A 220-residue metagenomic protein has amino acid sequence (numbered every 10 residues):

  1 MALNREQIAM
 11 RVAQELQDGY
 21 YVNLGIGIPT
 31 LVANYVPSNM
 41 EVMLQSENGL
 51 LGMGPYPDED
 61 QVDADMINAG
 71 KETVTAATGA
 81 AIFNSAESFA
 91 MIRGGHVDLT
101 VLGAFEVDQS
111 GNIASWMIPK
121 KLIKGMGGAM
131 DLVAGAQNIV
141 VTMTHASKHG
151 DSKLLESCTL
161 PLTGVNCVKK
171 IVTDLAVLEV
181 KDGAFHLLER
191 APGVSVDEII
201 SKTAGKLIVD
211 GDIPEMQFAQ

Functional and structural regions predicted by a protein language model:
M1-A77: N-terminal active-site beta-alpha-beta segment that forms phosphate/nucleotide-binding and substrate-recognition loops
L3-Q7, D58-Q220: Conserved phosphate- and dinucleotide-binding cores of soluble alpha/beta proteins, encompassing both enzyme active
